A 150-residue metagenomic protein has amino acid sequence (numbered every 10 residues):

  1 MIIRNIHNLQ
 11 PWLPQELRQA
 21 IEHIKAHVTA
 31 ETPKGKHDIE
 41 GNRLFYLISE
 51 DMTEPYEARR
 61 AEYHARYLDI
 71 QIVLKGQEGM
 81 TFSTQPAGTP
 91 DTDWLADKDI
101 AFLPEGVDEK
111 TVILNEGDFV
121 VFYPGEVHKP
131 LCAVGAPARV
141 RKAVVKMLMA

Functional and structural regions predicted by a protein language model:
M1-I48, P55-Y63: A short, N-terminal "cap"/entry segment at the start of jelly-roll beta-barrel domains of the cupin/DSBH fold
E40-L44, H64-I70, L74, E78 (+1 more regions): A generic structural signal for short beta-strands and their flanking turns/coil linkers
R66, P104-E109: Short alpha-helix capping/helix-loop boundary micro-motifs
R66-L68, I72-F82, A87, L95-I100: Glycine- and acidic-residue-biased ligand/ion/polar-headgroup-sensing regions
I70, F119-V121, P137-A150: A short hydrophobic beta-strand segment most commonly corresponding to one strand of the jelly-roll/cupin
W94-L95, G106: An exposed acidic His-Trp-rich patch
I113-C132: Conserved metal-binding segment of the jelly-roll/cupin
